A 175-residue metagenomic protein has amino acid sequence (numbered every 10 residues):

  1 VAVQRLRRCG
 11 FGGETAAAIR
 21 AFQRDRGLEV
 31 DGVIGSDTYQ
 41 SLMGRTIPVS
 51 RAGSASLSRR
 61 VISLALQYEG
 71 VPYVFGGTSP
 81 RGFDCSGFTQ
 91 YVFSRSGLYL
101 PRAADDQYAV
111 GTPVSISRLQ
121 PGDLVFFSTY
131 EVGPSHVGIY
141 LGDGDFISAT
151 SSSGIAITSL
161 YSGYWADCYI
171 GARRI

Functional and structural regions predicted by a protein language model:
V1-P72, D167, R173-I175: Intrinsically disordered, low-complexity, Pro/Ser/Thr/Asn/Gly/Ala-rich spacer/linker segments adjacent to signal
G10-T15, I34, G53-L57, G77-D84 (+3 more regions): Extracytoplasmic/periplasmic, Sec-exported soluble proteins
T15, T38, S86-T89, T129 (+1 more regions): Ser/Thr-centric signal marking residues that sit in or immediately flank functional binding/regulatory motifs
V71-P121: Catalytic cysteine-centered active-site loop
L98, D105, A109, P113 (+2 more regions): Aromatic- and glycine-rich peptidoglycan recognition patches
